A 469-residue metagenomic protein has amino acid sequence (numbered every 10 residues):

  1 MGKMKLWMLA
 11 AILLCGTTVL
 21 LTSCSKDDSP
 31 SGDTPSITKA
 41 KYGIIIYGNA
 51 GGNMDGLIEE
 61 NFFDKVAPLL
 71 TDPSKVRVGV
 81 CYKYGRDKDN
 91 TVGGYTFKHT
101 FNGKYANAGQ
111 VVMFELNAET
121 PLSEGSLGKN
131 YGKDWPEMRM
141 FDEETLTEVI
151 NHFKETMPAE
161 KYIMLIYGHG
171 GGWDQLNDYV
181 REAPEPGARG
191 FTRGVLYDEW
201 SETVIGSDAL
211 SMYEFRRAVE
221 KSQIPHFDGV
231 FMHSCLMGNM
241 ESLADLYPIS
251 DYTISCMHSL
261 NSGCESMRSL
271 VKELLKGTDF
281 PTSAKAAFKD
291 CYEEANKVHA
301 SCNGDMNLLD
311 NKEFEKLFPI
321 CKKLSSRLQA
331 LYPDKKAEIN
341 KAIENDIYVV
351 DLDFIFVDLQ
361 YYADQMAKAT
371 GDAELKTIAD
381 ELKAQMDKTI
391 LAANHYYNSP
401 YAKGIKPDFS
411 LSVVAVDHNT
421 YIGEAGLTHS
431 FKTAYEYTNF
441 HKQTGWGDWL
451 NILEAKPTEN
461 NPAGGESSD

Functional and structural regions predicted by a protein language model:
M1-A10: Bacterial N-terminal signal peptides that target proteins for export
L14-A40, S468-D469: Bacterial Sec-dependent N-terminal signal peptides
D28-A108, T120, F141: Boundary/activation segment at the start of structured domains
A40-G43, D72-G79, M157-I163, I224-G229 (+1 more regions): Loop/turn elements at helix/coil->beta-strand transitions in domains of secreted/extracellular proteins
G51, D55-L69, E143-E155, N239-M240 (+1 more regions): Short alpha-helical segments and helix-capping/turn motifs at coil-helix boundaries
N53-I58, D87-V92, G172-L176, M237-S242 (+1 more regions): Extracytoplasmic/secreted cell-surface and envelope-processing proteins
G85-R86, H99-S126, E137-Q223, S234-C235 (+2 more regions): Catalytic-core segments of thiol-dependent peptidases
E155, V180, G187-D469: Terminal, contiguous helix-loop blocks that mediate binding/assembly
